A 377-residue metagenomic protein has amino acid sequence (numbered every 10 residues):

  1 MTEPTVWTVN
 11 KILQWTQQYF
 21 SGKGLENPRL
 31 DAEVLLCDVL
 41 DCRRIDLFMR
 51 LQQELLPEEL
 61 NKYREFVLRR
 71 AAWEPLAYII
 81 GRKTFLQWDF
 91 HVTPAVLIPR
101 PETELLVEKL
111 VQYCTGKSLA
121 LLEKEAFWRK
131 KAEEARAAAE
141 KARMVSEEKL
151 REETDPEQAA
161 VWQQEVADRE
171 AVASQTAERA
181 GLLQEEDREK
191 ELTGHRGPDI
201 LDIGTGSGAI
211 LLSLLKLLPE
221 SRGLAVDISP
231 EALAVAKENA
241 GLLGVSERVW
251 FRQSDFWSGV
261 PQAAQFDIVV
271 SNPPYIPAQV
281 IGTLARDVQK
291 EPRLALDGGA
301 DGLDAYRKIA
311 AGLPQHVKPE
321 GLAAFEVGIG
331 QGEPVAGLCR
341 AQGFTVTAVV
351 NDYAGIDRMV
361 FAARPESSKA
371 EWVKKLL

Functional and structural regions predicted by a protein language model:
M1-F48, Q52-L55: Non-catalytic accessory regions of SAM-dependent methyltransferases
M1-W15, G194-H195, S367-L377: Short, low-complexity, intrinsically disordered N-terminal peptides in bacterial proteins
L36-Y113: Conserved AdoMet
L105-K141, S146, V161-W162, Q175-G282: Conserved SAM/SAH cofactor-binding pocket of Class I
K149-A160: Charged, low-complexity interaction regions
A159-E170: Short, charged, amphipathic alpha-helical segments
S207, L211-P365, W372-K375: S-adenosylmethionine
